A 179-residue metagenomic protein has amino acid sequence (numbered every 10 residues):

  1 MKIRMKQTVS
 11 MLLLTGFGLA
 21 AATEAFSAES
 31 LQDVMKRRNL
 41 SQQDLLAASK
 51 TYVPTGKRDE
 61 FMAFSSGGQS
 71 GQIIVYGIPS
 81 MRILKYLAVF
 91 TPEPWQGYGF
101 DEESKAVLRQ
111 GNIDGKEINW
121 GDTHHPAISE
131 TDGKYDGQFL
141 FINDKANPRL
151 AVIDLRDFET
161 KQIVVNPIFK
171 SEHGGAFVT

Functional and structural regions predicted by a protein language model:
K2-L12: Bacterial N-terminal signal peptides that target proteins for export
S10-A20: Bacterial N-terminal signal peptides
L12, E24-V75, P79, K85-D101: Sequence/structural signature of beta-propeller modules and their immediately flanking N-terminal secretory/stalk
K36-R58, Y98-D136, G175-T179: Structural signature of eukaryotic scaffold interfaces centered on beta-propeller domains
E60-A63, G137-F141: Structural hallmark of WD40 beta-propellers
S66-Q110, I142-P167: Beta-propeller domains
T131-D132, L140-D144: Long, well-ordered hydrophobic secondary-structure segments characteristic of membrane-embedded and membrane-proximal
